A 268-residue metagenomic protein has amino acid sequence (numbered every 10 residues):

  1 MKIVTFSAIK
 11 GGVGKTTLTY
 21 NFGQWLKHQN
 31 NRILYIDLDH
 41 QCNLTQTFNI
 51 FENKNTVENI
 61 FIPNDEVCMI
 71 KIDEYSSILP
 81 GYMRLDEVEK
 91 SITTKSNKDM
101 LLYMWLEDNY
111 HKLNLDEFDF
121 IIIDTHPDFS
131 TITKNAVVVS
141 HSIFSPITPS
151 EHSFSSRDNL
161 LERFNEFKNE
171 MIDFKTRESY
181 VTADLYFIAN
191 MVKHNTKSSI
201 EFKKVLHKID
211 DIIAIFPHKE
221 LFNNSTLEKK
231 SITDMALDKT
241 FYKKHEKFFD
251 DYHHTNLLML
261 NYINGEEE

Functional and structural regions predicted by a protein language model:
M1-E268: P-loop NTP-binding core
